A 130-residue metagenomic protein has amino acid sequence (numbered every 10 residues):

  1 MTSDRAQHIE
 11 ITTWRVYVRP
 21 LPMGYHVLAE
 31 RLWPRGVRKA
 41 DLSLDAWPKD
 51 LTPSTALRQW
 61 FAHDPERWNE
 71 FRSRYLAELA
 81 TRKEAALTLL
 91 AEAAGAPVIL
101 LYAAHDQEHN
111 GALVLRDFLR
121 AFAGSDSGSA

Functional and structural regions predicted by a protein language model:
T2-A130: Residues lining hydrophobic/aromatic ligand-binding pockets adjacent to catalytic sites
